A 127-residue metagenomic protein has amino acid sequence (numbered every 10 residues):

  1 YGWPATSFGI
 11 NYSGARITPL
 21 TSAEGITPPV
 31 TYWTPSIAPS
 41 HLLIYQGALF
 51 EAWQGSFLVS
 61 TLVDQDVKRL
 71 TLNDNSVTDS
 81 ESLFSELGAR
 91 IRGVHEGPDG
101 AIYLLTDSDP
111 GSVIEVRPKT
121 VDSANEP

Functional and structural regions predicted by a protein language model:
Y1-E81, A89, D99, G111-S112 (+1 more regions): Beta-propeller domain segments
I102-D107: Short, exposed beta-strand-loop hairpins at the edges of beta-sheets in extracellular/periplasmic proteins
S123-P127: Boundary/junction segments of secreted and surface-exposed precursor proteins
